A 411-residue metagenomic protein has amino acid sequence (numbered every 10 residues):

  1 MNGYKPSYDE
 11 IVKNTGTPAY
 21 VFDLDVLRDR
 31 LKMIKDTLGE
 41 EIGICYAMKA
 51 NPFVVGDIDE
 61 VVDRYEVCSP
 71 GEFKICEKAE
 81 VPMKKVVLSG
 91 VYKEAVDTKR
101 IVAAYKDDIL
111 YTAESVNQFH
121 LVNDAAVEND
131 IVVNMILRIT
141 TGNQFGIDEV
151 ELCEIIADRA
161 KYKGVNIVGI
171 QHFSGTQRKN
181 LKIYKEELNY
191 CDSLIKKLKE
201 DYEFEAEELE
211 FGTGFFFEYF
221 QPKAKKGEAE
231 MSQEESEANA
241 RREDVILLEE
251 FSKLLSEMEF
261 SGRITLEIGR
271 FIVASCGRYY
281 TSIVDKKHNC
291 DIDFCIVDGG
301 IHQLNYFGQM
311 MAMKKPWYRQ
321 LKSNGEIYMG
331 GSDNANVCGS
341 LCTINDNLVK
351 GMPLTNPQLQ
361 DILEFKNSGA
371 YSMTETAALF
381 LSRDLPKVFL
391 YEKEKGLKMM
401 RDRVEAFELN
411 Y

Functional and structural regions predicted by a protein language model:
M1-E94, P353-L359, E364-K366, A370-S372 (+1 more regions): N-terminal capping/small domains of soluble enzymes
K5, V21-R28, P52, V67-P70 (+10 more regions): Electropositive phosphate-/nucleotide-binding environments in soluble metabolic enzymes
G39-E208: Active-site-proximal beta-alpha core segment in soluble small-molecule metabolic enzymes
A47, S89, R138, F173 (+4 more regions): Generic beta-strand/beta-sheet core signal
P52-V54, K74, A95, G175-N180 (+5 more regions): Flexible loop/turn segments at secondary-structure boundaries
E80-V81, A103-A104, V127-N129, Y202 (+6 more regions): Solvent-exposed alpha-helices and their adjacent loops that cap or buttress functional pockets in soluble metabolic
T141-D285, R383: Active-site loop/helix belt of alpha/beta enzymes
R263-Y411: Charged (often Lys/Glu-rich) extended helix/loop segments that serve as interaction or gating elements
